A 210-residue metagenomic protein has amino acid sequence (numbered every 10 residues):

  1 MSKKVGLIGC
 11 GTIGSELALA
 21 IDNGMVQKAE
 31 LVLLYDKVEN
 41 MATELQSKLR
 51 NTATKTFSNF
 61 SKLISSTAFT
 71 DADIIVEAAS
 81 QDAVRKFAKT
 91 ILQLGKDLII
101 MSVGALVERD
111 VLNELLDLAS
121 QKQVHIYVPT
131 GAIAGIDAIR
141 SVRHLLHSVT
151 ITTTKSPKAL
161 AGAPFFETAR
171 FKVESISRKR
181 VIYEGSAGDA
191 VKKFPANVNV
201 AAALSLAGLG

Functional and structural regions predicted by a protein language model:
M1-G6: Extreme N-terminal starter segment of soluble prokaryotic enzymes
I8, Y127, A132-G210: Active-site-lining helix/loop region of Rossmann-like oxidoreductase modules
G14-S15: N-terminal Rossmann-fold NAD(P) dinucleotide-binding loop
V26-K48: NAD(P)-binding Rossmann-fold cofactor-contacting core
T54, L94-K96, Q121-V124: A short helix->loop->beta-strand "cap" motif at the edges of active sites that frequently abuts
S58-Q93, A105-E108: Beta-loop-alpha module in the N-terminal Rossmann-like domain of NAD(P)-dependent dehydrogenases, especially those
E77, I100, H125-T130: General beta-strand structural signal in soluble alpha/beta enzymes
V103-V124: Rossmann-fold NAD(P)-binding glycine/threonine-rich loop
